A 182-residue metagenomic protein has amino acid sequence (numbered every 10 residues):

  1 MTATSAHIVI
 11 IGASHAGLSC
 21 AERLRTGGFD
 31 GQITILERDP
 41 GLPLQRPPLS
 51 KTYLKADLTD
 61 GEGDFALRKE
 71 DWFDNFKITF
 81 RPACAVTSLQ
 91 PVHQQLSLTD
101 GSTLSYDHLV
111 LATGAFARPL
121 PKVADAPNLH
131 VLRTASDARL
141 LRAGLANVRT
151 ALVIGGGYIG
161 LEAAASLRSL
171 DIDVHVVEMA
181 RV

Functional and structural regions predicted by a protein language model:
M1-I11, R68-I154, H175: FAD-binding core/adjacent interface of flavoenzyme oxidoreductases
T2-I78, S166-V182: Beta1-alpha1 glycine-rich phosphate/pyrophosphate-binding loop at the start of Rossmann-like nucleotide-binding domains
L18, Y158-E162: Glycine-rich nucleophile elbow surrounding the catalytic serine of serine-hydrolase chemistry
D39, A115, G157: Short strand-turn motif at the edge of the Rossmann-like AdoMet-binding core
P40, L89-Q90, E162: Short secondary-structure capping/turn micro-motifs that flank functional sites
P43, Y106, P119-L120, L161-A163: Glycine/Thr-rich phosphate-binding loops of Rossmann-like dinucleotide-binding domains
D137, G157-I159, A180-V182: Short acidic/polar capping segments at secondary-structure boundaries
